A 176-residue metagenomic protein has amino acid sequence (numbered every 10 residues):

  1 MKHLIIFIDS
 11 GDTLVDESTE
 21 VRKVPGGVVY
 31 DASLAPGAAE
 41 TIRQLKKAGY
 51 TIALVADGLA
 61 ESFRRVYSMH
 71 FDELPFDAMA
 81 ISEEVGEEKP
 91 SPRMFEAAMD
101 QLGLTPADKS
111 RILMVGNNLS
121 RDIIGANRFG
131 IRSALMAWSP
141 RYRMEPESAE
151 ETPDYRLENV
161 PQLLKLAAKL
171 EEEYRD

Functional and structural regions predicted by a protein language model:
M1-T19, Y30-D176: Asp-based, Mg2+/Mn2+-dependent phosphohydrolase catalytic module
K23-V28: Conserved phosphoryl-transfer catalytic core
